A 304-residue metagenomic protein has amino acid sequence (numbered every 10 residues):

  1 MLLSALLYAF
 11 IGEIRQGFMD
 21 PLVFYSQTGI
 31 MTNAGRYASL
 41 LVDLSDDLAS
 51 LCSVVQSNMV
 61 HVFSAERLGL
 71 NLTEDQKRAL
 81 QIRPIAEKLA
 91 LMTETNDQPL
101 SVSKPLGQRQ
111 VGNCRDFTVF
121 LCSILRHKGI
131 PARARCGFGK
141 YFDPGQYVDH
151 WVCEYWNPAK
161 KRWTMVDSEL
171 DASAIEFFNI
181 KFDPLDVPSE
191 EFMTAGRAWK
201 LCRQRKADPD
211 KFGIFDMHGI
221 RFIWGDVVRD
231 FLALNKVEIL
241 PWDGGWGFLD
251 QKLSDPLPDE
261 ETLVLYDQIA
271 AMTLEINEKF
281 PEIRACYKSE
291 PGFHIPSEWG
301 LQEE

Functional and structural regions predicted by a protein language model:
M1-Q16: N-terminal amphipathic/basic-hydrophobic helices that include classical n-h-c signal peptides and signal-anchor
D20-G29, C52-H61, L68-E74, F138-W151 (+1 more regions): His-Asp-centered catalytic microenvironments across diverse enzyme cores, prominently the transglutaminase-like
D20-Q108: Secondary-structure boundary elements
L44, G107-C114, M217, R221-F222 (+1 more regions): Aromatic-acidic/polar surface patches that form glycan- and anion
K77-W151: Active-site neighborhood of thiol-dependent amide/isopeptide-bond enzymes
